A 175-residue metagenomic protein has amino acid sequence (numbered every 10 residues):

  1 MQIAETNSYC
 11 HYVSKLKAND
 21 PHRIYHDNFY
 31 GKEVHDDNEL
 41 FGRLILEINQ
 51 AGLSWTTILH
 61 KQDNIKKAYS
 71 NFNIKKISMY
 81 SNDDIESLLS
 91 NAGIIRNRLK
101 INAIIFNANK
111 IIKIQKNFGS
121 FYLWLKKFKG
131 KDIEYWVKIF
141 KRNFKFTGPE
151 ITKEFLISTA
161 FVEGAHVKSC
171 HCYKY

Functional and structural regions predicted by a protein language model:
M1-Y175: HhH-family (HhH-GPD) DNA N-glycosylase catalytic core used in base-excision repair
